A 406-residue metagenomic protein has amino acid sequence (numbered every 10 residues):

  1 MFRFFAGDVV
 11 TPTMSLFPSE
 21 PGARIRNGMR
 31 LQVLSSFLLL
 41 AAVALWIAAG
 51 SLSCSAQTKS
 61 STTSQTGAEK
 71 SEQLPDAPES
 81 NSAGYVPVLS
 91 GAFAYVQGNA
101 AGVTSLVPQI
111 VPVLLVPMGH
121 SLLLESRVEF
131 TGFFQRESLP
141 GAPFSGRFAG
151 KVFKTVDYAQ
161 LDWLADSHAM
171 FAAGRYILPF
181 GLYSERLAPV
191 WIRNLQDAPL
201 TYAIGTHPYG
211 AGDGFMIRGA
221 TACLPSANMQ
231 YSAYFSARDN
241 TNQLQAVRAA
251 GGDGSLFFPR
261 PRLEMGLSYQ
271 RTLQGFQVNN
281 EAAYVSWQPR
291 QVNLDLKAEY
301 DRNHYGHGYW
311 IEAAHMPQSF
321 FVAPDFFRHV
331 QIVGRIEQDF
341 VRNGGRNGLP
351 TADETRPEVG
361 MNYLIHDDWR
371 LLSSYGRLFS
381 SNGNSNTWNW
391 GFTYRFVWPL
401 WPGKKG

Functional and structural regions predicted by a protein language model:
C54-V103, F321-V330, V397-G406: Outer-membrane beta-barrel biogenesis signature
P78-V88, A101-Y231, F235-S236, S255-P259 (+3 more regions): Outer membrane beta-barrel
G84, S121, G252-R346, Y394: Detector for outer-membrane/organellar transmembrane beta-barrel domains, recognizing the amphipathic beta-strand
P87-F93, E125-S126, F171-A173, I217 (+9 more regions): Membrane-embedded beta-strand positions of outer-membrane beta-barrel proteins
F93-N99, Q109-V111, V128-F134, R175-P179 (+10 more regions): Transmembrane beta-strands of outer-membrane beta-barrel pores
V103-I110, V152-D157, Y209-D213, A246-A250 (+4 more regions): Residues that define the transmembrane beta-barrel architecture of outer-membrane proteins
H120-L124, H168-F171, L224-Y231, R260-G266 (+5 more regions): Repeated loop/turn-to-beta-strand initiation elements of outer-membrane beta-barrel proteins
I217, N384-G406: Outer-membrane beta-barrel "beta-signal"
